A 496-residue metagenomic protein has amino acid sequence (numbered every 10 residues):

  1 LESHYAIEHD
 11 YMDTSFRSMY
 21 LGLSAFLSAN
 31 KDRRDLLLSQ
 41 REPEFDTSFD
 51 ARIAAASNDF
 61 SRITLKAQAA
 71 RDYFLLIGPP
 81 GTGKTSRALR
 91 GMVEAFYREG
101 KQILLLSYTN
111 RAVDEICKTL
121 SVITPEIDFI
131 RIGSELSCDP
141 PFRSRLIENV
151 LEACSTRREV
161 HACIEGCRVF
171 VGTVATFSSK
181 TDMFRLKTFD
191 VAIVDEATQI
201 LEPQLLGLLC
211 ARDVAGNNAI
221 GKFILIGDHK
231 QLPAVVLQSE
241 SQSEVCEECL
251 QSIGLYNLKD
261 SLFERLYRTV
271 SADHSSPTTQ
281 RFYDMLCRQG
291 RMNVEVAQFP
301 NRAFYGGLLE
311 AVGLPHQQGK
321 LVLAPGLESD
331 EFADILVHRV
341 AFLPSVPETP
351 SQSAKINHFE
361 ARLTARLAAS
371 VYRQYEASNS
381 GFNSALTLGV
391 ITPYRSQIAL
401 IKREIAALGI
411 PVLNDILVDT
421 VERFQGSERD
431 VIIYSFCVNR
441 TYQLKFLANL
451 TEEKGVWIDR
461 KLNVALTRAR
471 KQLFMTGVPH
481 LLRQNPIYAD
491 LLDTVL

Functional and structural regions predicted by a protein language model:
L1-L65, S121, E126, I132-N149 (+4 more regions): Pre-ATPase regulatory/linker segments immediately N-terminal to the P-loop/RecA-like helicase/translocase core
T64-Y73, A95-R98: Phosphate-binding P-loop
A70-M92, G426: Walker A/P-loop
F74-G78, I103-L104, L388: Conserved beta-strand position immediately N-terminal to the Walker
T85-E99, E115-S121, C210-R212: Walker A/P-loop NTP-binding motif
R98, N110-R111, A175-T176, M183-L496: Conserved helicase motor core of SF1/SF2 NTP-dependent helicases
I103-R111, G133-S134, I226-G227: Short beta-strand-centered segment that lines the nucleotide-binding/catalytic pocket of NTP-utilizing
C117-D190, Q204: Conserved helicase NTPase catalytic core signature
